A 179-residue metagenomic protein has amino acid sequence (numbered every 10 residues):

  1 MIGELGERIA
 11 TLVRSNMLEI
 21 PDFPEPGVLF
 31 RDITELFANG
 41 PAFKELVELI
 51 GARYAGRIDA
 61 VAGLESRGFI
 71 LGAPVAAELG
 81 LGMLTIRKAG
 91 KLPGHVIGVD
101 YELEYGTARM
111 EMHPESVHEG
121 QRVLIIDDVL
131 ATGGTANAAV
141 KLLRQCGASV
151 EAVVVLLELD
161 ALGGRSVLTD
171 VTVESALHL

Functional and structural regions predicted by a protein language model:
M1-L179: PRPP-associated nucleotide enzymes
